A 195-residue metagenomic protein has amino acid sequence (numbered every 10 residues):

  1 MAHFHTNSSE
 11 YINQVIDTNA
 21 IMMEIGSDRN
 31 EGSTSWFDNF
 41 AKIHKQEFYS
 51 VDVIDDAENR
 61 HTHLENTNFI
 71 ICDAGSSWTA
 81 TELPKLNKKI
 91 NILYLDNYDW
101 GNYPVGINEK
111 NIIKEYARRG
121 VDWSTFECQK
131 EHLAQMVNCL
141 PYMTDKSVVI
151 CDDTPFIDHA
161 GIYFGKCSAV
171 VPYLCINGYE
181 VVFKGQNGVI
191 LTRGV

Functional and structural regions predicted by a protein language model:
M1-V195: A short alpha-helical cap/connector motif
